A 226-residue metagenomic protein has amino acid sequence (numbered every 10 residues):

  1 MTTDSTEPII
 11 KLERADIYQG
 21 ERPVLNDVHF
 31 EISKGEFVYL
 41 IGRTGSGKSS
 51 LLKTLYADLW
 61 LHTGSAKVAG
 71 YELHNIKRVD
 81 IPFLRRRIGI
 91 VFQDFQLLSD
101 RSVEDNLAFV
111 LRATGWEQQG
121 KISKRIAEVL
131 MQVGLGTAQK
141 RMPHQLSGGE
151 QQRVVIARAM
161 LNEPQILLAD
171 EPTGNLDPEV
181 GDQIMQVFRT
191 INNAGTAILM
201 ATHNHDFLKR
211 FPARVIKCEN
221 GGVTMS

Functional and structural regions predicted by a protein language model:
Y56: Helix-to-loop junction immediately C-terminal to a conserved catalytic motif
G64-E72: Conserved ABC transporter NBD signature motif
Y71-E72, Q119-T137: Conserved ABC ATPase "signature" region
L73-G89, I191-N193: ABC ATPase NBD coupling module
M142-L146, E150: Conserved ABC ATPase signature
L161-Q165: A short, proline-enriched helix->beta-strand linker immediately N-terminal to the Walker B motif in ABC-type P-loop
L167-D170: Catalytic Walker B motif of ABC-type/P-loop ATPase nucleotide-binding domains
